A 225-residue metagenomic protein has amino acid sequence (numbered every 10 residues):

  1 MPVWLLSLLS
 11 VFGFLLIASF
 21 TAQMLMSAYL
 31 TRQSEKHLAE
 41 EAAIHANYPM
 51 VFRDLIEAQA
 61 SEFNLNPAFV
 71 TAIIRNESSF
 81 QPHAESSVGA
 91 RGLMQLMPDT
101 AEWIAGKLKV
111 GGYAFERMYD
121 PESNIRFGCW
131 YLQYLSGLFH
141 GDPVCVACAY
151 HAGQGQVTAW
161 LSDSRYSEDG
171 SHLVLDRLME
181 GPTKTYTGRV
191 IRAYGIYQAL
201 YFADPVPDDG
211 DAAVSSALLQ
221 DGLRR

Functional and structural regions predicted by a protein language model:
M1-L5: N-terminal Lys/Arg-rich, disordered targeting/topogenic segments
L6, L16-I17, L219-Q220, R224: Compositionally biased amphipathic helical and low-complexity segments enriched in hydrophobic
S7-L25: Hydrophobic membrane-insertion alpha-helices, especially the h-region of bacterial N-terminal signal peptides
M24-R225: Catalytic glycan-binding domains that act on GlcNAc-containing polysaccharides
